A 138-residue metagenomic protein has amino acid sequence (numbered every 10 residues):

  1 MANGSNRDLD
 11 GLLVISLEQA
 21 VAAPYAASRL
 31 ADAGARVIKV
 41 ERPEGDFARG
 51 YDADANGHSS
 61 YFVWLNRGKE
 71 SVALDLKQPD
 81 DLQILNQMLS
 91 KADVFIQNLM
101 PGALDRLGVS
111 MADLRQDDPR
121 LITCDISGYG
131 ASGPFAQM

Functional and structural regions predicted by a protein language model:
M1-M138: N-terminal helix-loop segment corresponding to the beta1-alpha1 unit of nucleotide/adenylate-binding folds
